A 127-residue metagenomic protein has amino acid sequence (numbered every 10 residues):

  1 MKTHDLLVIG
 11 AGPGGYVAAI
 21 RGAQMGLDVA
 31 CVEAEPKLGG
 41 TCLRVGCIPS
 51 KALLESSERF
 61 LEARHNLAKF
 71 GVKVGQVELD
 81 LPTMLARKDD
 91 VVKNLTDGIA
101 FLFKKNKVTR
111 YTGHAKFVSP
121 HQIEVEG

Functional and structural regions predicted by a protein language model:
M1-G12: Beta1/beta-strand and adjacent pyrophosphate-binding region of the FAD-binding site in flavoprotein oxidoreductases
K2-H4, I20-L27, E33-G127: Glycine-rich flavin
I9, V32-E33: The conserved SAM/SAH-binding core of class I Rossmann-like methyltransferase domains, concentrating on the hydrophobic
G15: N-terminal Rossmann-fold NAD(P) dinucleotide-binding loop
